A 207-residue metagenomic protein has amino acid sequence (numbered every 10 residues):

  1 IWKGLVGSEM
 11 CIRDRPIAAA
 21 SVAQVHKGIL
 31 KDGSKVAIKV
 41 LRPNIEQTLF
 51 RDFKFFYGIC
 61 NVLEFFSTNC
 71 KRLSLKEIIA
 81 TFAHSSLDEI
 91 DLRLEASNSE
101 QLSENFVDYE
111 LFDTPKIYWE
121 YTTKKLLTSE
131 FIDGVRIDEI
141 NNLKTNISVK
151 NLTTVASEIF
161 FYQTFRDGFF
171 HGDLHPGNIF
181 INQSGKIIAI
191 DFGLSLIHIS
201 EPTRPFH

Functional and structural regions predicted by a protein language model:
I1-G7, I12, I197-H207: Single conserved hydrophobic/aromatic residue that forms the stacking wall/gate of nucleotide- or nucleobase-binding
S8-E9, R13-V135: Conserved ATP-binding subdomain of kinase catalytic cores across diverse folds
S34, K125, G168-F170, G177 (+1 more regions): The start of beta-strands in P-loop NTPase/AAA+ ATPase cores
L126, V135, K150, T154-E158 (+1 more regions): Feature representing long, continuous alpha-helical segments
I137-T145: AlphaC helix of the protein kinase catalytic domain
I147-N182, F192: Conserved kinase catalytic-core segment
P176-S200, R204: Catalytic activation segment of kinase domains across protein kinase-like and atypical kinase folds
